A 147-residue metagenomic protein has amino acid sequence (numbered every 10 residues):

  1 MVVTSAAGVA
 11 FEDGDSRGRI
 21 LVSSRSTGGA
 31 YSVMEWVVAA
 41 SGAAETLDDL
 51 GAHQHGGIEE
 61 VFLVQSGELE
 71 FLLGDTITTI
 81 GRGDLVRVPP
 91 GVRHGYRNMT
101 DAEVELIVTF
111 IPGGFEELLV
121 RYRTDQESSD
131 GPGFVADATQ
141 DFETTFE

Functional and structural regions predicted by a protein language model:
M1-G8, Q140, F146-E147: Basic/polar N-terminal segments that are highly enriched at the extreme N-terminus, encompassing both cleavable
T4, G8-G14, E68, D75-R93: Short acidic-glycine-tyrosine-enriched beta hairpin
V9-A52, I58: A short glycine-rich, His/Asp/Glu-containing loop-to-beta-strand
E35-V37, E68-E70, T109: Residue-level recognition of well-ordered beta-strand positions that form the cores of beta-sheet-rich folds across
A43, M99-E147: Double-stranded beta-helix
A44-G51, H55-D84: A short beta-strand-loop-beta hairpin characteristic of the jelly-roll/cupin
G57, T76, V92-R93, A102 (+1 more regions): A generic "binding-loop/recognition-motif" signal
F71-L72, V88, H94-T100, L106-V108: Short beta-strand His + acidic residue motifs that chelate non-heme Fe in jelly-roll/DSBH and cupin folds
